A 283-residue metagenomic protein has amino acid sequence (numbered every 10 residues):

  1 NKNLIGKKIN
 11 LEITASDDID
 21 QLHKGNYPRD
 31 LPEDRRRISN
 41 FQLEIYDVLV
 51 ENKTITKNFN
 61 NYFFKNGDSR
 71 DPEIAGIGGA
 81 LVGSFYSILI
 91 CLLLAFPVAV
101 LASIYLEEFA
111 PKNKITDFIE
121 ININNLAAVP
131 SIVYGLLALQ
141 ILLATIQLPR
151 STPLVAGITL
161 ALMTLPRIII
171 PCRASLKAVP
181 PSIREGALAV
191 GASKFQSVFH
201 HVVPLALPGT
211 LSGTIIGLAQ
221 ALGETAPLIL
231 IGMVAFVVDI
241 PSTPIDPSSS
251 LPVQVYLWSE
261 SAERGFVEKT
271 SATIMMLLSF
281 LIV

Functional and structural regions predicted by a protein language model:
N1-E73: Membrane-topology segments of multi-pass transport proteins
R70-D71, N124-L160: Generic hydrophobic transmembrane alpha-helix motif, especially the helices
A75-Y105, L277: Transmembrane alpha-helix signature in integral membrane proteins
C91-I123, L136: Transmembrane-helix boundary motif in ABC transporter permease subunits
R173, K177, L188, I215 (+1 more regions): C-terminal transmembrane helix and the adjacent membrane-cytosol boundary/short C-terminal tail of inner/organellar
P180, K194-G232: Transmembrane alpha-helices
A221-R264: Glycine-rich helix-loop "coupling/hinge" segments at transmembrane-helix boundaries in multipass transporters
